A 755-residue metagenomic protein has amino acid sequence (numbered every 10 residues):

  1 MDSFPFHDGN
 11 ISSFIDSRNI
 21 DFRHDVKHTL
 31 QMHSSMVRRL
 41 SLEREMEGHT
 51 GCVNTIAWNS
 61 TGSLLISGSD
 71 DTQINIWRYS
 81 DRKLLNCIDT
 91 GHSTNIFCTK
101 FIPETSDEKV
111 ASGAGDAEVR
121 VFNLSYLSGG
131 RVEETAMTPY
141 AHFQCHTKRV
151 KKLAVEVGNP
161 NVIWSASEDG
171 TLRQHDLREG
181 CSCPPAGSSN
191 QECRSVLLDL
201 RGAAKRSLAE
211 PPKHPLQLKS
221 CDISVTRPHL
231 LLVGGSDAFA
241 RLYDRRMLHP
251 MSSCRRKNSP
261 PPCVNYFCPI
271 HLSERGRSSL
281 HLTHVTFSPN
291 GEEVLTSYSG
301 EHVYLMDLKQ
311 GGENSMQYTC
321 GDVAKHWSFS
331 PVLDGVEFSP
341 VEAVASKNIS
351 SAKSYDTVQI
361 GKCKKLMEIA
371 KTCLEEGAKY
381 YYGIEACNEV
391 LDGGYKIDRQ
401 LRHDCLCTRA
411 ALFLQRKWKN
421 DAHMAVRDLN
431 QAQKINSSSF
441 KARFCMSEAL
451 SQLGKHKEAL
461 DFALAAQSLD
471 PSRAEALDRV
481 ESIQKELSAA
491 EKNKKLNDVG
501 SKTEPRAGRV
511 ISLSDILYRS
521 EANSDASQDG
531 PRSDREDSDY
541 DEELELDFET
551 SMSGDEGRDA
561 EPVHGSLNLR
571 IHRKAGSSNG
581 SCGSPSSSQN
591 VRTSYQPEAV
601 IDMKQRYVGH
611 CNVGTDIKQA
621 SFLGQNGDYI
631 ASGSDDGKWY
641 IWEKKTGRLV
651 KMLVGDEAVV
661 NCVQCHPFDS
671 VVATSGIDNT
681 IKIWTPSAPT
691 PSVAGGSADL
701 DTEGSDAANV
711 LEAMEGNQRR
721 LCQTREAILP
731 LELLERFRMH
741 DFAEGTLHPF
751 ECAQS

Functional and structural regions predicted by a protein language model:
D2-S12, D16, Q191-R206, E210 (+14 more regions): Terminal intrinsically disordered, low-complexity extensions flanking WD-repeat/beta-propeller proteins
K27-G51, D81, A136-T138, V264-I270 (+1 more regions): A short helix->beta-strand "capping" segment at the edge of beta-propeller domains
G51-N54, D71-N75, T94, G115-R120 (+6 more regions): Short coil/turn segments within WD40 beta-propeller repeats
I56-G62, K100-D107, A154-P160, D222-P228 (+3 more regions): Loop/turn segments within WD40 beta-propeller blades
G62-I66, N86, S106-A111, R120 (+7 more regions): Structural hallmark of WD40 beta-propellers
I74-Y79, V119-S125, R131, L153 (+7 more regions): WD40-repeat beta-propellers
